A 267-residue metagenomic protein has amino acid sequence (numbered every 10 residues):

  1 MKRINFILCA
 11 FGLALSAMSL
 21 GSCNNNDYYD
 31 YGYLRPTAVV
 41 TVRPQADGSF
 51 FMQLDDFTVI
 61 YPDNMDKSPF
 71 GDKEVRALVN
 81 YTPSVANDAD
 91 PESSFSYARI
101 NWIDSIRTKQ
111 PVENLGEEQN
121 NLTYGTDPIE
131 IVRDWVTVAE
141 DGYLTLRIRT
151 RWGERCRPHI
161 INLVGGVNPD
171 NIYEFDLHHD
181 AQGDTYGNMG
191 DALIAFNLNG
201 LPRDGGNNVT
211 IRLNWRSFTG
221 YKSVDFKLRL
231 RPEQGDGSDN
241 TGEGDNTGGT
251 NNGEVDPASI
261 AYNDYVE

Functional and structural regions predicted by a protein language model:
M1-A10: Bacterial N-terminal signal peptides that target proteins for export
M18-S22: C-terminal motif of bacterial Sec signal peptides marking the signal peptidase cleavage site
N24-D27: Bacterial signal peptide processing site
D30: Cys/His-rich zinc-coordinating "finger/knuckle" motifs
Y33-E267: First exposed extracellular module after export/assembly in secreted or surface-exposed proteins
